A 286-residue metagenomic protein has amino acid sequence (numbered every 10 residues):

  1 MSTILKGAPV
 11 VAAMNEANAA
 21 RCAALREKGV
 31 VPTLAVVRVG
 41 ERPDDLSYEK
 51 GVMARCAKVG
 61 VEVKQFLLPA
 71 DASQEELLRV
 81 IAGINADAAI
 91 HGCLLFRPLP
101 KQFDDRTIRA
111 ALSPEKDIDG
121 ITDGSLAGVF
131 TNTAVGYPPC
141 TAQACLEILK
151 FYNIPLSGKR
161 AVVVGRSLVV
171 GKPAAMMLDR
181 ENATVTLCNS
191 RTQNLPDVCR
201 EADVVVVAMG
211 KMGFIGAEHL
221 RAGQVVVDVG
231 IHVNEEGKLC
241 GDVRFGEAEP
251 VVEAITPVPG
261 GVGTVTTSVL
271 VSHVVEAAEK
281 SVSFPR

Functional and structural regions predicted by a protein language model:
M1-V30: Positively charged, low-complexity intrinsically disordered leader regions
V31-G40: Short beta-strand segments enriched in small/hydrophobic residues
V39-A54, A127, G136-V225, N234 (+1 more regions): Glycine-rich phosphate/diphosphate-binding loop of Rossmann-like nucleotide-binding domains
C56-A70, V185-L187: Short beta-strand elements in bilobed, periplasmic/extracellular small-molecule ligand-binding domains
E76-A88: Short, well-structured alpha-helical segments in soluble
G92-L156: Anion-binding alpha/beta catalytic cores of soluble intermediary-metabolism enzymes, centered on
F96, A208-M209, V229: Short, well-ordered coil/turn residues at beta-beta hairpins and beta-strand->alpha-helix junctions within
R106-A127, G230-F284: Rossmann-fold NAD(P)-binding glycine/threonine-rich loop
